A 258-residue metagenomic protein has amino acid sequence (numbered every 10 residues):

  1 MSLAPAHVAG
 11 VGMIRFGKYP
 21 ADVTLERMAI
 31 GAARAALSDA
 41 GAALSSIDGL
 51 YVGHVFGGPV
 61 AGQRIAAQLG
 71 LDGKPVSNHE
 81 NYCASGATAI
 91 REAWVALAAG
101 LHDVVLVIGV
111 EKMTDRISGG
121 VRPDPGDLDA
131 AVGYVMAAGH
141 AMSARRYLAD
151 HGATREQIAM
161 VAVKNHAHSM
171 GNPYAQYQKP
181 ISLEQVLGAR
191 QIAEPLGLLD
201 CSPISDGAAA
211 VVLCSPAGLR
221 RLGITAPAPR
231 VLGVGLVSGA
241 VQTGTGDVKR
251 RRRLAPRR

Functional and structural regions predicted by a protein language model:
M1-A84, Y147, H151-T154, Q176-S182 (+1 more regions): Conserved active-site "lid/cap" helical segment
M1-E26, M160, I192-R257: Condensing-enzyme catalytic core mediating Claisen C-C bond formation in acyl metabolism
S2-A4, H54-I108, K112-G139, Y177-P203 (+2 more regions): Conserved catalytic cysteine-centered active-site region of acyl-thioester-dependent Claisen-condensing enzymes
R27-I30, R34, A87, R91-W94 (+2 more regions): A broad detector of short, well-ordered amphipathic alpha-helices that serve as recognition/interaction surfaces
L44-G53, P75-N81, V105-G109, E156-V163 (+1 more regions): Beta-strand segments within the central parallel beta-sheet cores of soluble alpha/beta enzyme folds
E92, S143-Y147, L198, S215: Short, hydrophobic/aromatic alpha-helical segments in well-folded domains
V135-P195: Glycine-rich, mobile lid/loop segments that gate access to catalytic sites or pores
